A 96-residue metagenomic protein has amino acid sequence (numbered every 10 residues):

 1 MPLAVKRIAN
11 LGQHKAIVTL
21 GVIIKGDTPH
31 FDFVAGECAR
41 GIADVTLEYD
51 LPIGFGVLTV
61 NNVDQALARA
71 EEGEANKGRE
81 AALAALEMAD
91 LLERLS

Functional and structural regions predicted by a protein language model:
M1-P2, A66: Short glycine/serine/threonine-rich phosphate/pyrophosphate-binding segments that cradle anionic phosphate groups
L3-I42: Glycine-rich phosphate-binding loop
G36-S96: C-terminal binding/interaction regions
